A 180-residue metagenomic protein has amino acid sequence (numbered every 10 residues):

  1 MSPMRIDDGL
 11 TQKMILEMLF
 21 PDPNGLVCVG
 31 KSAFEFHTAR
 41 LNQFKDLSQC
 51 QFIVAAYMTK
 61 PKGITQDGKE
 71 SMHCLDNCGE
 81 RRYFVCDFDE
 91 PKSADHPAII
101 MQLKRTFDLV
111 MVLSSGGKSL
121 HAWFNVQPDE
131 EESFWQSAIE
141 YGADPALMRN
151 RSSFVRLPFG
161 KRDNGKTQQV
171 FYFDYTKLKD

Functional and structural regions predicted by a protein language model:
M1-Y83, V155, F159-K161, L178: DNA replication initiation on ssDNA origins
P3, F107, E132-Q136: Long, low-complexity interaction regions most often at the N-terminus
M4, R105-S114: Short, glycine- and small/hydrophobic-rich beta-strand elements in well-ordered beta-sheets
D8, K60, T65-I100, V126-D180: DNA replication initiation modules
G25, D108-L109, A143: Short aromatic/hydrophobic-glycine micro-motifs
G79-E80, G116-K118: Short glycine-enriched loop/turn motifs at secondary-structure junctions
V110-G117, A146-N150: Short beta-strand
K118-F124: A generic structural motif
